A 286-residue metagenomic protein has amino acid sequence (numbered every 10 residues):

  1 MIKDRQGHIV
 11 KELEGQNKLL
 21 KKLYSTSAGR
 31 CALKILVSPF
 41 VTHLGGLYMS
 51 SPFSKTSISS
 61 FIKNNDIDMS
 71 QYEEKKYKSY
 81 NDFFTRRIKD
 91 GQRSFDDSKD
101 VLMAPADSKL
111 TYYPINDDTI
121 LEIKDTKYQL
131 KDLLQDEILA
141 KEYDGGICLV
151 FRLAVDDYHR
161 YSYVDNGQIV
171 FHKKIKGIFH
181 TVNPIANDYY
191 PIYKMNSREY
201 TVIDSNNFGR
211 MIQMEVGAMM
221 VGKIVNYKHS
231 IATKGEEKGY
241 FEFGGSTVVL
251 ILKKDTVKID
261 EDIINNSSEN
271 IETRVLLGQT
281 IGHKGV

Functional and structural regions predicted by a protein language model:
M1-V286: Contiguous, well-folded functional domains in the mature portion of proteins
